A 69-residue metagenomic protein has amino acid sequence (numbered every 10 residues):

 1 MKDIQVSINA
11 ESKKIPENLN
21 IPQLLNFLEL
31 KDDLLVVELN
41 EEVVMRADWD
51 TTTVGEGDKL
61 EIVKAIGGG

Functional and structural regions predicted by a protein language model:
M1-G68: Ubiquitin-like/PB1-type beta-grasp interaction modules and other compact soluble beta-rich domains
